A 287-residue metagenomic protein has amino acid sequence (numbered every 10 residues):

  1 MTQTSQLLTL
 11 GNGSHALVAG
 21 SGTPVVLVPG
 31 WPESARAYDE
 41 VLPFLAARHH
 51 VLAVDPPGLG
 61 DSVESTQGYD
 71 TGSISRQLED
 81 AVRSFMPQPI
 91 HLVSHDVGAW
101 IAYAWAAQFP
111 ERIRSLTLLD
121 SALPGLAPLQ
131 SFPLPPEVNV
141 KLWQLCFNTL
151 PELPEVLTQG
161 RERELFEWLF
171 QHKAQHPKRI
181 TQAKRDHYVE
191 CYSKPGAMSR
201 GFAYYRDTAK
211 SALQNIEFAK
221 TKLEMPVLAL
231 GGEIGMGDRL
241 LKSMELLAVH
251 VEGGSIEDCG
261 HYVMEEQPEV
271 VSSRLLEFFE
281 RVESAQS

Functional and structural regions predicted by a protein language model:
T2-L7, S14-A16, P24, A37 (+7 more regions): Flexible "cap/lid" subdomain of the alpha/beta-hydrolase fold that forms the substrate-access gate
T23-P29: Short beta-strand element of the alpha/beta-hydrolase
W31-E40: The serine-hydrolase catalytic nucleophile loop
P32, G72, E266-E269: Conserved phosphate-coordination/catalytic loops
C259-S272: Catalytic histidine-centered segment of alpha/beta-hydrolase-like enzymes
